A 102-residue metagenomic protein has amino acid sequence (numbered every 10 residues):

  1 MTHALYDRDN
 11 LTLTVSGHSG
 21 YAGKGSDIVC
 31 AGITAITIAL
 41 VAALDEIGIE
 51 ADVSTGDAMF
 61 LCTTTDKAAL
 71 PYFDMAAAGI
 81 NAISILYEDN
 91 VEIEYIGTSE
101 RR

Functional and structural regions predicted by a protein language model:
M1-I28, I38-R102: N-terminal intrinsically disordered, cationic/polar leader segments that include organellar targeting peptides
V29-I33: Short, conserved glycine- and acidic-residue-centered signature motifs in active-site or ligand-binding loops
